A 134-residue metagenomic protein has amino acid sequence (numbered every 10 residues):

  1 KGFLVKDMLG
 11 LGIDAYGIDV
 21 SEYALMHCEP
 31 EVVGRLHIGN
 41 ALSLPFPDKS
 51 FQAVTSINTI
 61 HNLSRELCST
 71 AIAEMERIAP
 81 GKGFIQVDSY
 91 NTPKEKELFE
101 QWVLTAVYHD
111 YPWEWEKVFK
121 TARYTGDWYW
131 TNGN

Functional and structural regions predicted by a protein language model:
K1-P45, L63-T70, E74-R77, G81-N134: Class I (Rossmann-like) S-adenosyl-L-methionine-dependent methyltransferase catalytic domain, capturing the SAM-binding
T55: A conserved beta-strand element that flanks and buttresses the S-adenosyl-L-methionine
T59: Hydrophobic adenine-recognition pocket in adenosine-nucleotide-binding enzymes
